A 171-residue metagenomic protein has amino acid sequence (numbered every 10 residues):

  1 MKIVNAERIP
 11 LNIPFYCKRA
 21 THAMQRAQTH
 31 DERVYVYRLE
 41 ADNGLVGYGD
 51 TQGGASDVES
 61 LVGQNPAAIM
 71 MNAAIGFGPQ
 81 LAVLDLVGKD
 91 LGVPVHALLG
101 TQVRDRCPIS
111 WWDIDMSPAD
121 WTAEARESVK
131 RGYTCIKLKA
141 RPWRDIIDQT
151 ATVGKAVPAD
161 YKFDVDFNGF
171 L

Functional and structural regions predicted by a protein language model:
M1-L171: N-terminal capping/lid subdomain adjacent to the active-site entrance of alpha/beta enzymes
